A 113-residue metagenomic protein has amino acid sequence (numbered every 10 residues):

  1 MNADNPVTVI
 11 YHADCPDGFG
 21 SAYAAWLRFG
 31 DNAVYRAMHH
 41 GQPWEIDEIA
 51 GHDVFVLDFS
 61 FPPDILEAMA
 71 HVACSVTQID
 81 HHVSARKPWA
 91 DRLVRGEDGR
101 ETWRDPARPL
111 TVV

Functional and structural regions predicted by a protein language model:
M1-V113: Replace "Mg2+/Mn2+-dependent" with "divalent metal-dependent
